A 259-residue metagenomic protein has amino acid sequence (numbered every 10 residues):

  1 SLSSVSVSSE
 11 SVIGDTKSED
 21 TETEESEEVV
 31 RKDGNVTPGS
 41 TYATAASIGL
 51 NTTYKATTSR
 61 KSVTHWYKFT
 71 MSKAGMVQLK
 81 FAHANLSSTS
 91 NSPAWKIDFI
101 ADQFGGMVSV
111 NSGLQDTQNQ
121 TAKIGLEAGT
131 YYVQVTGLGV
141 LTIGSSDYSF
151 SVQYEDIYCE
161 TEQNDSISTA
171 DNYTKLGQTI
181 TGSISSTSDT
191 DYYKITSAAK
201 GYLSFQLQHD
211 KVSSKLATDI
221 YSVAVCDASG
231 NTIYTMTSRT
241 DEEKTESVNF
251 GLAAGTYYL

Functional and structural regions predicted by a protein language model:
L2, E10-D15, D20-I48, Y67 (+7 more regions): C-terminal edge strands of extracellular/lumenal beta-sandwich accessory domains
K17, E22-E24, P38, Y42-A45 (+10 more regions): N-terminal compositionally biased, intrinsically disordered segments and leader/signal-like regions
L50-M76, N119-A122, Y132, Q178-Y202 (+2 more regions): Non-catalytic, beta-strand-enriched accessory regions in extracellular/secretory proteins and membrane protein
K73, V77, T89-P93, T142-G144 (+4 more regions): Short loop/turn segments at connectors of secondary-structure elements within structured domains
F81-S88, S204-S214: Short amphipathic, basic-aromatic surface patches that mediate peripheral association with negatively charged
L86-Q118, V152, S183, S213-E243: Surface-exposed beta-strand/loop patches in noncatalytic accessory domains and peripheral targeting/linker segments
